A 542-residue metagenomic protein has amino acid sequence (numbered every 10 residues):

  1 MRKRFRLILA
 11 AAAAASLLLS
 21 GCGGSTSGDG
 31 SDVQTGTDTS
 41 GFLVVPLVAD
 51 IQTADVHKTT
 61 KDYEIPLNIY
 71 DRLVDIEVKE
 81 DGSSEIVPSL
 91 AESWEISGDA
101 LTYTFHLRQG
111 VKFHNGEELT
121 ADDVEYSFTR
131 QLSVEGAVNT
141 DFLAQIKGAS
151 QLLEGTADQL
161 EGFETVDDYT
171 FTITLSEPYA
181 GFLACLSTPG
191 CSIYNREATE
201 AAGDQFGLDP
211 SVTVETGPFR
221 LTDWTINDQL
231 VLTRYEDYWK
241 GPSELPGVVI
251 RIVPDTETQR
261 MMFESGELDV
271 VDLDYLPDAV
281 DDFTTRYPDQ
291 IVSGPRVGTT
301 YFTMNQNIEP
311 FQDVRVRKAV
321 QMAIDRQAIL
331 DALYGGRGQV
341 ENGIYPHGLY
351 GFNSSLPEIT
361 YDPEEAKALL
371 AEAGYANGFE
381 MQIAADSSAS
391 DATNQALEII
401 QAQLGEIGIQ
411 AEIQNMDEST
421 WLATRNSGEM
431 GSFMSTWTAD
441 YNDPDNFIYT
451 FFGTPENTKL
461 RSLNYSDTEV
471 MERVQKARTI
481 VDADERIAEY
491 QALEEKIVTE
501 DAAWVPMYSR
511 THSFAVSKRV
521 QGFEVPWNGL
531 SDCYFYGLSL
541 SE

Functional and structural regions predicted by a protein language model:
L18-G21: C-terminal motif of bacterial Sec signal peptides marking the signal peptidase cleavage site
P46-G98, V214-E215: N-terminal lobe/hinge region of extracytoplasmic solute-binding protein
V78-D81, D168, P178-S243, G247: Gly/Pro-rich hinge or "lid" segments in bacterial periplasmic/extracellular proteins
S93-T140, T172, P310: Aromatic- and charge-enriched surface segment that lines or borders ligand/interaction sites
H106, E125, D141-A198: Surface-exposed binding/hinge segments that line and control ligand-binding clefts or catalytic entry sites
T120-S127, D168-T174, G217-P218, L245-G247 (+6 more regions): Alpha-helical secondary-structure segments
A202, G207-P210, V231, Y235-D282 (+1 more regions): Ligand-site clamp/hinge motif
T225, I324-G351, D391-Q401, L422-E542: Detector for C-terminal structural segments
